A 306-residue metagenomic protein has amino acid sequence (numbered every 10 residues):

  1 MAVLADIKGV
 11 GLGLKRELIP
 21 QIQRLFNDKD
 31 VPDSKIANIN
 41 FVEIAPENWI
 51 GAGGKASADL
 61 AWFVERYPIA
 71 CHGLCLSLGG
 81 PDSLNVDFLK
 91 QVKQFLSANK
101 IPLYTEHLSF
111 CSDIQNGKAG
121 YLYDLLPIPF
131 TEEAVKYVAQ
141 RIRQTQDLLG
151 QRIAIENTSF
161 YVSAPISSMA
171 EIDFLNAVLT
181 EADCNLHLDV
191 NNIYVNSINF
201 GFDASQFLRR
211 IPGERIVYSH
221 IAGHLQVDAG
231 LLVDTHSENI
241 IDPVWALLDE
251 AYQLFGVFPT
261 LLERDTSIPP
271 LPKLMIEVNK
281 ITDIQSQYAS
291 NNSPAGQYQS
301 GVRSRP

Functional and structural regions predicted by a protein language model:
A2-F26: Boundary/entry segment of secreted carbohydrate-active catalytic domains
K8-L14, N40-I44, I69-H72, Y104-E106 (+4 more regions): Hydrophobic faces of well-ordered beta-strands that scaffold small-molecule active sites in alpha/beta enzyme cores
E17-P20, A45-A56, S77-D87, Y161-M169 (+3 more regions): Acidic-and-aromatic substrate-binding clefts and catalytic sites of carbohydrate-active enzymes
Q23-A37, G53-C71, D87-P102, Q146-L148 (+3 more regions): Acidic (Asp/Glu)-rich catalytic clusters
G51-G53, S83, L125, P129-E132 (+1 more regions): Gly/Pro-rich active-site loop or hairpin
N85-N185: Active-site acidic/histidine proton-transfer and metal-coordination neighborhood in alpha/beta enzyme cores
Q146-L231: Acidic/histidine-rich catalytic cores of soluble enzymes
P270-N291: C-terminal helical cap(s) of enzyme catalytic domains, especially alpha/beta-barrels
